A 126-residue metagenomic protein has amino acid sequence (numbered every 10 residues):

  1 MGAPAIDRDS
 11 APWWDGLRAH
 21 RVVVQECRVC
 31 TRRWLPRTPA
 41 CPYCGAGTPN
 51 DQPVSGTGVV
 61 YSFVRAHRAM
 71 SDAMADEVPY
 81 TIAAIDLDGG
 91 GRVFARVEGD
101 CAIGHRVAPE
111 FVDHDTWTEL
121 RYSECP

Functional and structural regions predicted by a protein language model:
M1-V22, D115-L120, P126: A broadly conserved sequence feature marking short terminus-proximal activation segments in nucleic acid-centric
R21-V24, T38: Residues immediately within or flanking Cys/His clusters that coordinate Zn2+ in small zinc-binding modules
E26-V29, A40-A46: Short, cysteine/histidine-rich loop/knuckle motifs that typically chelate Zn2+
L35, A46-N50: Short functional micro-motifs and their immediate structural scaffolds
G58-Y61, V97: Conserved hydrophobic positions within beta-strands
F63-R68, H114: Short, conserved beta-turn/loop elements at beta-strand boundaries and strand-helix junctions
D76-R92: Short, basic/aromatic beta-hairpin or loop at an interaction surface
G90-P126: Well-ordered alpha/beta subsegment
